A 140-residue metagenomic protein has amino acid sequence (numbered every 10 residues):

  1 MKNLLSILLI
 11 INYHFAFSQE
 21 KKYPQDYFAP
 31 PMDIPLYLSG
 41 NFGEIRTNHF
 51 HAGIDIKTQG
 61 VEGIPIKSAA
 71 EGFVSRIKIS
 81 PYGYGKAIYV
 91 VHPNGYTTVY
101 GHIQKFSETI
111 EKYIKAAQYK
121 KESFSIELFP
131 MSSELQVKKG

Functional and structural regions predicted by a protein language model:
M1-P24: Bacterial Sec-dependent N-terminal signal peptides
S18-A87, V91-Y96, Q104-T109, A117 (+3 more regions): Surface-exposed, glycine-biased beta-strand/turn segments
Y100: A cross-family detector of function-defining hotspots
